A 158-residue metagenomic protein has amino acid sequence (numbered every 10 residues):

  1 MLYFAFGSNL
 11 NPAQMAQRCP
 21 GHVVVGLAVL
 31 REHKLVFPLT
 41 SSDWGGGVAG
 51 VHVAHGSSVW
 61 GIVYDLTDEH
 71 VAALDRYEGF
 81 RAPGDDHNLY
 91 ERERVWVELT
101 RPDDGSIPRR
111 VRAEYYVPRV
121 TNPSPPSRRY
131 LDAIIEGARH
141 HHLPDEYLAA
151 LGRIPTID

Functional and structural regions predicted by a protein language model:
M1-D158: Glycine-aromatic micro-motifs
